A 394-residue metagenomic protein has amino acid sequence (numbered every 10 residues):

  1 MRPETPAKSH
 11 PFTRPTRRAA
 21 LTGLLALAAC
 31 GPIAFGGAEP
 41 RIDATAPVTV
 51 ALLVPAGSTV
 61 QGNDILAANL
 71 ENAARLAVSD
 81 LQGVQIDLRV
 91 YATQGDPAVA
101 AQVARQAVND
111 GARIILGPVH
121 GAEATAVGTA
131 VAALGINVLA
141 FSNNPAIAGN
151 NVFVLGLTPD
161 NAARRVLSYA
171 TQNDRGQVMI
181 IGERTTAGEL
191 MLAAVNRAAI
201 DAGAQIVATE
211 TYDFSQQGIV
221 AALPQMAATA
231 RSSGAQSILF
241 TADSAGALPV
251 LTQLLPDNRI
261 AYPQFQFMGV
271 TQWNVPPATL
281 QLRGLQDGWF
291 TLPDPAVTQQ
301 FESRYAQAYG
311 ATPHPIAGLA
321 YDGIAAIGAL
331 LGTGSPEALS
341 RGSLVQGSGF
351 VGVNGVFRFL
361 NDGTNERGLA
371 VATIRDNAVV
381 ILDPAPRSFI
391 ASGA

Functional and structural regions predicted by a protein language model:
M1-P15, A19-A29: N-terminal secretory signal peptides
G31-A34: Bacterial signal peptide processing site
A38, N69, D80, V84-A146 (+1 more regions): Beta-alpha junction/loop-to-helix N-cap segments that form part of ligand/metal-binding clefts
A107-V119, V138-F141, Q177-G182, R231-A247 (+2 more regions): Periplasmic-binding protein-like
N137-L139, A146-S168, G182, L282-D294: Short beta-strand elements at the ligand-binding edges of bilobed clamshell
G156-T211: An alpha-beta-alpha
L248-Y321, G334, A385, F389-S392: Extracellular/periplasmic periplasmic-binding protein-like sensory domains
Y309-I324, G328-D383, G393-A394: Segments of small-molecule ligand-sensing domains
